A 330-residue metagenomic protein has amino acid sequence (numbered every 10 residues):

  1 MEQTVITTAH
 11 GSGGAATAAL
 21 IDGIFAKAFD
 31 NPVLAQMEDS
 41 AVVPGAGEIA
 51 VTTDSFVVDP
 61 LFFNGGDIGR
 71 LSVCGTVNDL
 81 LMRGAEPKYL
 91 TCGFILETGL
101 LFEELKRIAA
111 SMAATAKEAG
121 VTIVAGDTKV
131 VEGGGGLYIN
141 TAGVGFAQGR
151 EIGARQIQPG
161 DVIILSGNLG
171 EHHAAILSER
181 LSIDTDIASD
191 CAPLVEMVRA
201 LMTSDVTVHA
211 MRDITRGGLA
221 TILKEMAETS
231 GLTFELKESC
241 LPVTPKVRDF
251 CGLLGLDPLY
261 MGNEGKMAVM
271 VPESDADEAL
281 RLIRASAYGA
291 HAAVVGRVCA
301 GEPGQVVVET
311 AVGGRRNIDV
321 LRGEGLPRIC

Functional and structural regions predicted by a protein language model:
M1-C330: Helix-biased detector of long, well-ordered alpha-helical tracts
